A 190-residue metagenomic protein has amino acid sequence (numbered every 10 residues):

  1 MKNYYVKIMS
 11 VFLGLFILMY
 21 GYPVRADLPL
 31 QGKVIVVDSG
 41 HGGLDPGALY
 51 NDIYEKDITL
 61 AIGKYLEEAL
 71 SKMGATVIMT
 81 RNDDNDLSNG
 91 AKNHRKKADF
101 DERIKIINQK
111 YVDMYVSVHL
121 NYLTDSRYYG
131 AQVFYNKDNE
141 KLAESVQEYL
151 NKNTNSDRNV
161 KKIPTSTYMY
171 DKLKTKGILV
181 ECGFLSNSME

Functional and structural regions predicted by a protein language model:
M1-M9: Bacterial N-terminal signal peptides that target proteins for export
S10-M19: Bacterial N-terminal signal peptides
M19-P29: Sec-dependent signal peptide cleavage junction
G21, G47-L49, E190: Residue-level recognition of conserved structural "scaffold" positions that shape functional pockets and channels
D27-G32, I53, D57-E190: Active-site-proximal helix/loop segments of hydrolytic enzymes
K33-D52: Short glycine-rich His-centered loop
